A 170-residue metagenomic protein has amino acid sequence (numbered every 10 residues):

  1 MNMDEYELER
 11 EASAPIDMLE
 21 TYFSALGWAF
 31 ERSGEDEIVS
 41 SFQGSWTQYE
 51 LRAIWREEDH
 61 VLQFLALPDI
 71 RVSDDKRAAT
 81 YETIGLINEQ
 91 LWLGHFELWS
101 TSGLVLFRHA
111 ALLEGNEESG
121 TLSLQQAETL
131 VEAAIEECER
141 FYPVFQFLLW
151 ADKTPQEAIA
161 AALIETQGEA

Functional and structural regions predicted by a protein language model:
M1-T21, L67: Terminal, regulation- and interaction-focused segments at domain boundaries
Y6-L8, L65-S73, G120-S123, A127: Short histidine-centered catalytic/ligand-binding loop motif
E11-M18, V72-T80, Q126, L130-A133 (+1 more regions): Short amphipathic alpha-helical segments
T21, A25-Y49, A53-F64, P68-D69: Ser/Thr-rich, low-complexity intrinsically disordered terminal regions
G34, W92-H95, W99, C138-K153: Long, hydrophobic, amphipathic alpha-helical segments used as structural scaffolds
P68-L106: Short, internal acidic amphipathic alpha-helical interface segments that mediate docking to partner proteins
H109-A111, E117-P143, F147-L148: Long, contiguous binding/interaction regions
Q146-A170: Short, highly charged C-terminal tails/helix-capping segments
